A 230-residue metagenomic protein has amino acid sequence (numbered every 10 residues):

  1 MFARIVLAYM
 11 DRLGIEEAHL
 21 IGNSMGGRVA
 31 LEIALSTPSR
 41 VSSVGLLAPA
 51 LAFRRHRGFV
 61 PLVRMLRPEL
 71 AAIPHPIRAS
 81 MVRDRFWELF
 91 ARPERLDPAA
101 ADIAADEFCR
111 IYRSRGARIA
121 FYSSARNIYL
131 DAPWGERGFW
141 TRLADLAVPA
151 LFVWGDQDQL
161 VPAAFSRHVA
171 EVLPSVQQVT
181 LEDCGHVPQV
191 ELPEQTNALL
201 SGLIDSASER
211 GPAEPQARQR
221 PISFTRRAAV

Functional and structural regions predicted by a protein language model:
M1-N23, S36, R57, A198: Active-site loop/oxyanion-hole signature of alpha/beta-hydrolase fold enzymes
G27-P38, V44: Short glycine-enriched nucleophile-adjacent loop and the immediately C-terminal alpha-helix near the catalytic center
L35, S43-P76: Flexible "cap/lid" loop of the alpha/beta hydrolase fold
P76-D145: Conserved alpha/beta-hydrolase catalytic His-Asp/Glu region
P133, Q157-V161: Acidic catalytic loop of the alpha/beta-hydrolase fold
F139-W140, P162-E171: Short alpha-helix in the alpha/beta-hydrolase fold that links the catalytic acid
L146, F152-W154, D158: Short beta-strand/loop motif that positions the catalytic acidic residue of the alpha/beta-hydrolase fold
S175-V230: Catalytic active-site module of serine/aspartate enzymes centered on a nucleophile-bearing elbow/loop
